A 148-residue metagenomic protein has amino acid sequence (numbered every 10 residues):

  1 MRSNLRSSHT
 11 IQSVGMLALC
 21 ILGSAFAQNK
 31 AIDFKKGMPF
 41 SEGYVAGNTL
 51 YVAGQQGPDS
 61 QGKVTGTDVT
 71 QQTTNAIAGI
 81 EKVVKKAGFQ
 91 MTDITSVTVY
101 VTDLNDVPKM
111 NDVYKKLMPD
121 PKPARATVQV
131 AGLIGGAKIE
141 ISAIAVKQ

Functional and structural regions predicted by a protein language model:
R6-A78, K82-T95, V101-Q148: N-terminal presequence-like segments and the immediate start of the first folded domain
